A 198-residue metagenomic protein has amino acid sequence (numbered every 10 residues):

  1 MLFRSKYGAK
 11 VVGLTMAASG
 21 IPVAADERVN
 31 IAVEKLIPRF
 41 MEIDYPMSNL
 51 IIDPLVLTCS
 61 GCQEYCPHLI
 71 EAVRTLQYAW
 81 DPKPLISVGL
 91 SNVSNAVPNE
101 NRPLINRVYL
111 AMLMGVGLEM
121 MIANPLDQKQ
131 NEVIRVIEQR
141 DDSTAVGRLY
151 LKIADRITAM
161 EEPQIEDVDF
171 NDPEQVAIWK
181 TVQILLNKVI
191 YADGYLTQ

Functional and structural regions predicted by a protein language model:
M1-L2: Short, small-residue-biased leader/transition segments that mark boundaries at the very start of proteins
S5-E161: Catalytic alpha/beta core domains of metabolic enzymes, predominantly
E132-Q198: A mid-to-C-terminal "edge-of-domain" accessory segment
